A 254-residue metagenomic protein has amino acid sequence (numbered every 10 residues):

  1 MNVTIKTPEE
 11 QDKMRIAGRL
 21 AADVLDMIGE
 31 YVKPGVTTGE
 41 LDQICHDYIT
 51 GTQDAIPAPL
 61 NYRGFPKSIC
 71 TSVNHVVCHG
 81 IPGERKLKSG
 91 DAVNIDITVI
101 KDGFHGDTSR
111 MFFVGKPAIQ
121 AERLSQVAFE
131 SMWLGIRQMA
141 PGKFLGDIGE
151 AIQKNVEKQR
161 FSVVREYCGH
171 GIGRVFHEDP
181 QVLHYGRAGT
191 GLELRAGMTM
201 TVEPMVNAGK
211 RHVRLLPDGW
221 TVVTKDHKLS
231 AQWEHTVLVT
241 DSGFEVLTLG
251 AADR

Functional and structural regions predicted by a protein language model:
M1-R254: Active-site neighborhoods and metal-handling regions in enzymes and metal-associated proteins
